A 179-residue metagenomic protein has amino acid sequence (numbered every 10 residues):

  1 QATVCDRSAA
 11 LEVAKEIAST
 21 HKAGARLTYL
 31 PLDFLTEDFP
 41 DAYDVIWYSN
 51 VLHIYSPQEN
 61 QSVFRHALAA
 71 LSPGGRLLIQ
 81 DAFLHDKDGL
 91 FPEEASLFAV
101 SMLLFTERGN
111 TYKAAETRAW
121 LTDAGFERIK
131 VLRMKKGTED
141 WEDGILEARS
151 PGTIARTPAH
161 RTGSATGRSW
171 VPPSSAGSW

Functional and structural regions predicted by a protein language model:
Q1-A155: Alpha-helical subdomain
